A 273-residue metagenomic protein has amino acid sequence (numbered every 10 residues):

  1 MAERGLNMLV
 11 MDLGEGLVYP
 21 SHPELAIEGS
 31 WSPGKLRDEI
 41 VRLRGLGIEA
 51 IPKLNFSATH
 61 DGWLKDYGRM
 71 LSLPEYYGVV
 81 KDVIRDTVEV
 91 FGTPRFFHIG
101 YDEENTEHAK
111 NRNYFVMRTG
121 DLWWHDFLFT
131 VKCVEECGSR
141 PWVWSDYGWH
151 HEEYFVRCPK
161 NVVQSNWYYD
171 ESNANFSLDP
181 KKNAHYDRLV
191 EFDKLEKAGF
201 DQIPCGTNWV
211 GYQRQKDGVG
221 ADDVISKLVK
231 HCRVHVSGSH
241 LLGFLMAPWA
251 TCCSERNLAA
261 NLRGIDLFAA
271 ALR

Functional and structural regions predicted by a protein language model:
M1-V163, Y168, W209-K216: Aromatic-lined carbohydrate-binding surfaces of glycoside hydrolases
S32-L36, Y77-K81, T119-F129, D179-E191 (+2 more regions): Well-ordered, non-membrane alpha-helical segments in soluble/globular domains
G34-I40, V79-V83, N166-S177, L228-A250: Short, basic, helix/turn surface patches
D38, G45, E136, K194-K197 (+2 more regions): Polar/charged alpha-helical tracts
I99, P141, Q164, L195 (+2 more regions): Generic structural hydrophobic/aromatic packing signal, biased to beta-strands
E107, S172, C252-S254: Residue-level signal for secondary-structure boundary sites
H151-R214: Glycoside hydrolase catalytic-domain groove-lining segments
G199-R273: Substrate-binding cleft of secreted/luminal carbohydrate-active enzymes
